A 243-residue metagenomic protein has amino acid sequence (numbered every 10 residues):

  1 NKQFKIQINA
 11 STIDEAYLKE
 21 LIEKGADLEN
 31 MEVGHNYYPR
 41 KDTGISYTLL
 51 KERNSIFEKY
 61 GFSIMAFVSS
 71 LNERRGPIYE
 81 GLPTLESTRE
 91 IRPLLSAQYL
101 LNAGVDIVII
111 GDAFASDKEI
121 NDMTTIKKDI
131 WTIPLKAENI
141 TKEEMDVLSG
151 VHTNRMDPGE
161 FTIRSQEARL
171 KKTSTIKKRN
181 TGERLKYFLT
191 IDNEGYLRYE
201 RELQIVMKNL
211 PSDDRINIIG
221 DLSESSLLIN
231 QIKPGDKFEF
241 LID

Functional and structural regions predicted by a protein language model:
N1: N-terminal active-site wall of soluble small-molecule enzyme domains
F4-I6, I64: Hydrophobic beta-strand scaffold residues
S11-V147: Catalytic alpha/beta core domains of metabolic enzymes, predominantly
E138-D243: C-terminal functional modules
